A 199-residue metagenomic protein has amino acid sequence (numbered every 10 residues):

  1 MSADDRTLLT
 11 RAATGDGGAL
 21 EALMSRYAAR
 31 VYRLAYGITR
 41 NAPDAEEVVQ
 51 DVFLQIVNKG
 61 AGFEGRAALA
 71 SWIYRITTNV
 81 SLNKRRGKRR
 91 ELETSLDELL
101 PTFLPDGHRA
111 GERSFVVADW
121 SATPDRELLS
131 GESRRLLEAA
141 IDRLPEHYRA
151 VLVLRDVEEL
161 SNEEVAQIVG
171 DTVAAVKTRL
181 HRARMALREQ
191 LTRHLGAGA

Functional and structural regions predicted by a protein language model:
M1-R30, G37, V116-R126, A139-D142 (+3 more regions): N-terminal module of bacterial RNA polymerase sigma factors
A3, R135-A175: Helix-turn-helix DNA-binding module
R11, E93-F103, H108-G111, L136-A139 (+3 more regions): C-terminal edge and immediately downstream basic/flexible tail or linker adjoining helix-turn-helix-like DNA-binding
A13-A22, Y32-D51, A150, V173 (+1 more regions): Short, charged helix-capping/linker segments at alpha-helix termini
A13-T14, R40-N41, D51-A68, R86-R89: Sigma70-family region 2
E47-L54, A67-N79: Structural recognition of an alpha-helix C-terminal capping motif at a helix-to-coil junction
A61-G65, T78-L96, T102-D106, S130 (+1 more regions): Arg/Lys-rich amphipathic alpha helix in sigma70-family domain 2
E64-G65, R86-R89, L144, R149 (+2 more regions): Short, Lys/Arg-enriched C-terminal cap helix and immediately downstream tail that follows
